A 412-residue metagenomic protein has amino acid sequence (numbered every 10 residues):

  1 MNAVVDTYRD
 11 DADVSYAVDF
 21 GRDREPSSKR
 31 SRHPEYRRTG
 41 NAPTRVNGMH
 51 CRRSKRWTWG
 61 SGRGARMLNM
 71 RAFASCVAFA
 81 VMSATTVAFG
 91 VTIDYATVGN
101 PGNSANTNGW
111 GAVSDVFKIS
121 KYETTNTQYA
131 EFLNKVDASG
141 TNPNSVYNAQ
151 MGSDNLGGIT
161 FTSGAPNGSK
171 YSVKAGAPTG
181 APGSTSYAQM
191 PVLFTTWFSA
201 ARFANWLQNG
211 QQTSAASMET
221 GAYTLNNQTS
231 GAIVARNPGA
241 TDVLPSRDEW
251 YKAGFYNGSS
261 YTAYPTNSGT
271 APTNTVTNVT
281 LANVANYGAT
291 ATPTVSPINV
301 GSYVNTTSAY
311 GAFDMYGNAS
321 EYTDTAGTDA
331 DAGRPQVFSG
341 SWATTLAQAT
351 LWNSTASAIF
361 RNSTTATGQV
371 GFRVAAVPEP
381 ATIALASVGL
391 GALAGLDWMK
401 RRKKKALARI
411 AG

Functional and structural regions predicted by a protein language model:
K55-V77: Bacterial N-terminal signal peptides that target proteins for export
S75-T85, G391: Bacterial N-terminal signal peptides
V81-F89, L396-W398: C-terminal segment of classical bacterial N-terminal signal peptides
F89-G90, N305-S308, A330-P378: Disulfide-stabilized, aromatic/cysteine-rich ligand-recognition loop
G90, G111, K118-R247, A253-S268 (+1 more regions): Active-site microenvironments of metalloenzymes and redox enzymes
A188, A232-G239, V243, L281-Y316 (+1 more regions): Short, well-ordered junction/capping motifs at the entry into regular secondary structure
E379-W398: A short, hydrophobic C-terminal helix/tail in secreted or cell-surface proteins
A394-G412: C-terminal membrane-anchoring or membrane-association module
